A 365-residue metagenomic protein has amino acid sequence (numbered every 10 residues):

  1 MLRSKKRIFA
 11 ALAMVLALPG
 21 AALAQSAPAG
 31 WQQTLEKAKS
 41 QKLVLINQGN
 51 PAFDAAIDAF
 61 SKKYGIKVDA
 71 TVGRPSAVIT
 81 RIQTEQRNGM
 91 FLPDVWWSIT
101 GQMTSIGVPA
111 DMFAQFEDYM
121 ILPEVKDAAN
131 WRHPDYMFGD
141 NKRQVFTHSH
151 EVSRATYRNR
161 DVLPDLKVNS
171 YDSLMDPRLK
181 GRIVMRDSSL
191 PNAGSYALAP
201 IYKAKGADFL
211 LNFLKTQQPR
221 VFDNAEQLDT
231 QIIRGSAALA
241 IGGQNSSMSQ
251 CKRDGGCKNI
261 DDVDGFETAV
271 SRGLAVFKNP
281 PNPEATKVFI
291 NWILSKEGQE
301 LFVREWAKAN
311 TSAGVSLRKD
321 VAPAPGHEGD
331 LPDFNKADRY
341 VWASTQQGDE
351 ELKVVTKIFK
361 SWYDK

Functional and structural regions predicted by a protein language model:
G20-A24: Sec/Tat signal peptide C-region and signal peptidase I cleavage site
S26-A29, F334-K365: Conserved C-terminal helix/tail region of periplasmic/extracytoplasmic solute-binding proteins
P28-K39, I46-K67, C251: Short, polar/charged alpha-helical segment
N47-D58, D69-Q83, F91-S236: Extracytoplasmic ligand-binding site segments that recognize negatively charged/polar headgroups
Q102-I106, A238-K258: A ligand-binding cleft/hinge motif common to bilobed small-molecule-binding domains
T156-V162, A199, V270-N282, L301-E305: A bilobed periplasmic-binding-protein/Venus flytrap-type ligand-binding module shared by bacterial periplasmic
L211-K215, V221-F222, D254-P280, L317 (+1 more regions): Periplasmic-binding protein-like
F277-R339: Mature extracytoplasmic/periplasmic domains
